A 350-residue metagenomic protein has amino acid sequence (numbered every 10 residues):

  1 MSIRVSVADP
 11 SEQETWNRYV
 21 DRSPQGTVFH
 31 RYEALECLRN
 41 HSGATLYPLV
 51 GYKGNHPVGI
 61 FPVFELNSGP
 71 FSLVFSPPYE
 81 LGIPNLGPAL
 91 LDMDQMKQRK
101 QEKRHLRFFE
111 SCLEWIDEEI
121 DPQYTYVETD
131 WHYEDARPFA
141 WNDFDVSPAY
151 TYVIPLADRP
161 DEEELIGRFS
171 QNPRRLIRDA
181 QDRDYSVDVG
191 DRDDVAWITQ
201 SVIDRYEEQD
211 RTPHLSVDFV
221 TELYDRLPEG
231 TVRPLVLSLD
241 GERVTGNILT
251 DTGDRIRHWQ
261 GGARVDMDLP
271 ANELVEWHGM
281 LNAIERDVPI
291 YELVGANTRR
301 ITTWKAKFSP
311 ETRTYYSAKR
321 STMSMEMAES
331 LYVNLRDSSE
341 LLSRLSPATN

Functional and structural regions predicted by a protein language model:
I3-P70, D130-T151, A157-R159, E164-D268: A conserved beta-strand-loop-helix scaffold within acyl/acetyltransferase catalytic domains
R22, E119, R183, G230 (+2 more regions): Structured helix-beta-strand junction loops
E65, H132, A140-E163, R286-N350: Active-site/acyl-donor-binding loops of N-acyltransferases
G69-F144, G253-P310: Acyl-donor binding region in acyl/amide transferases
Y79, P213, A263, S317-R320: Short, acidic/turn-prone active-site loops that include or flank metal/cofactor- and phosphate-binding residues
N172-R175, I198-S201, R233, N282 (+2 more regions): A general structural signal for short secondary-structure boundary/capping elements
